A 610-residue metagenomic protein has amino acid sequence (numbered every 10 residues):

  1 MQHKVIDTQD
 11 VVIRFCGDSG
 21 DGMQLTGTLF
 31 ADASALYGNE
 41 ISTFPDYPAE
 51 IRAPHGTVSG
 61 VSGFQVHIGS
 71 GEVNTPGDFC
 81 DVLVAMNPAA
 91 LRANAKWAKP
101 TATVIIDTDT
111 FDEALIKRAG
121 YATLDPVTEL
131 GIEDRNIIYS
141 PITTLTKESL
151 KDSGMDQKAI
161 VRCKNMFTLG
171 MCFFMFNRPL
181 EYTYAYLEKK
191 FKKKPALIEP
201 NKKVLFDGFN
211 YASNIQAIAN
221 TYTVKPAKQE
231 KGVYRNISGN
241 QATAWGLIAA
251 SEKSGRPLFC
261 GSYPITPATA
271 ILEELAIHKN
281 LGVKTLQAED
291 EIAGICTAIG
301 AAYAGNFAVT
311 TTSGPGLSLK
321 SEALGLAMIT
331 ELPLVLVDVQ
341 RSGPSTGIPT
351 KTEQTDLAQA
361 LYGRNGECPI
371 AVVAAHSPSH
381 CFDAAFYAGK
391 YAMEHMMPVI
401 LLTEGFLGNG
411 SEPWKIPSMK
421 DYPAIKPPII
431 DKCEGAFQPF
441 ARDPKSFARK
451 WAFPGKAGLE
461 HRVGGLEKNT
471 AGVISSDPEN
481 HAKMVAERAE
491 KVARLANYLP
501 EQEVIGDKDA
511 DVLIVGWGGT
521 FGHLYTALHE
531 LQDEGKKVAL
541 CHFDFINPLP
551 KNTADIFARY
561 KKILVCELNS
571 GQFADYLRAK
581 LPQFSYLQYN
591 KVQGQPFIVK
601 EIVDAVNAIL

Functional and structural regions predicted by a protein language model:
M1-S254: Active-site cofactor/cluster-binding pocket
D10-A98, W245, A250, L258 (+3 more regions): Thiamine diphosphate
V11-D18, T168-G170, L258-G261, A308-T311 (+4 more regions): Short glycine-rich or small-residue beta-strand-to-loop segments that form or flank ligand, phosphate, metal/Fe-S
Y47-P48, L187, V204, K225-Q229 (+6 more regions): A glycine-rich phosphate-binding loop feature that marks nucleotide/adenosyl-phosphate handling sites
P48-R52, F111-L115, L145, I292-G294 (+6 more regions): Short gly/pro/ser/thr-enriched loop/turn and capping motifs at secondary-structure boundaries
E50, E148-L150, A217-G232, A250-P257 (+5 more regions): Gly-rich Lys/Arg/Thr-decorated short loops/hinges at beta-loop-alpha junctions or inter-strand turns that position
I132-R135, Y139-T143, K351-E404, A424-G435 (+1 more regions): Conserved thiamine diphosphate
I237-G246, S254, G389-L610: Flexible, low-complexity linker and terminal segments
